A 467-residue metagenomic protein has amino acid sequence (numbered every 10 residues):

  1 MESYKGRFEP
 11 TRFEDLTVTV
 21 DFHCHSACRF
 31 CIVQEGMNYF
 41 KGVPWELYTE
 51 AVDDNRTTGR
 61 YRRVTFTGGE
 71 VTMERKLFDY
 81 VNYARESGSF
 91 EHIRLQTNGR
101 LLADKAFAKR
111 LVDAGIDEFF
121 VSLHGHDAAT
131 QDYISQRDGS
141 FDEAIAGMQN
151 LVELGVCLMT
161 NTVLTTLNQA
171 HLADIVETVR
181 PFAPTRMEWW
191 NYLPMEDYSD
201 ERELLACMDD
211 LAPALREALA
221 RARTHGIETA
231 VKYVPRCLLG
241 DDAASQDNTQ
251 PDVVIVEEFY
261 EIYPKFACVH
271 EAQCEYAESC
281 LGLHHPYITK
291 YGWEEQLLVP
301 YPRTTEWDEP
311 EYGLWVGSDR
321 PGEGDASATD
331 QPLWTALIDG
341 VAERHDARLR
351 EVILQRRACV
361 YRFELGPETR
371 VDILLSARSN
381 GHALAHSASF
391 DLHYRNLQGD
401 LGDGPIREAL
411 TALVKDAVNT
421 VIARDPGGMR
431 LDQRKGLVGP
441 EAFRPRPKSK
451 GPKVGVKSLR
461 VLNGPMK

Functional and structural regions predicted by a protein language model:
M1-D15, S26-F30, L215, R223-R236 (+5 more regions): Flexible, acidic/Gly-rich N-terminal and inter-domain linker regions that tether and position cofactor-handling modules
M1-Q96, L102-D113, D117: Conserved alpha-helical substructure of the radical SAM core
M1-T17, T57, D247-E261, V360-E364 (+2 more regions): N-terminal [4Fe-4S]-dependent radical SAM core
Y4, D242-A358, E368, N463: Flexible mid-to-C-terminal extensions adjoining Fe-S/redox cofactors in radical SAM and related proteins
G68-M73, G99-L102, V121-R137, L158 (+2 more regions): Conserved radical SAM core fold
A108-D127, P184-P194: Non-cysteine beta-strand/loop elements that form the S-adenosyl-L-methionine
R137-Q149, E153-E257, I262-F266, L375 (+1 more regions): Radical SAM enzyme [4Fe-4S]-AdoMet core and its adjacent flexible, acidic and glycine-rich loops/tails across
G366-E408, A412: Intrinsically disordered, low-complexity regulatory segments enriched in Ser/Thr/Pro and charged residues
